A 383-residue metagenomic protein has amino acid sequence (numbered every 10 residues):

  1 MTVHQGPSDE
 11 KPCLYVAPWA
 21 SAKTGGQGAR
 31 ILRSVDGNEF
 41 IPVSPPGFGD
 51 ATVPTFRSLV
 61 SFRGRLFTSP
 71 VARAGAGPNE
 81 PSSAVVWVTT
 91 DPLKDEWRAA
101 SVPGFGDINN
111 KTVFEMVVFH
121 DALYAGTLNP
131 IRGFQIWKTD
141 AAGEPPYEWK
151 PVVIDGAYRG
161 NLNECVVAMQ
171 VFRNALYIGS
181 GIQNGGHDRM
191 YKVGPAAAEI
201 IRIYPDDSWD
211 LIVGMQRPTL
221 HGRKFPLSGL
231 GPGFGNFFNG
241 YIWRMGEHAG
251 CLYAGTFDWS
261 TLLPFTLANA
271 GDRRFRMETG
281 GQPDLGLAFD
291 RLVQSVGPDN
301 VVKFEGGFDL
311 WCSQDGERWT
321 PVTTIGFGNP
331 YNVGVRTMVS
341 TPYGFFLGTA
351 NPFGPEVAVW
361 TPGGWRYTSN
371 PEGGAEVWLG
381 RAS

Functional and structural regions predicted by a protein language model:
V3, D9, C13, A22-T55 (+9 more regions): Trp- and S/T/G-rich repeat-edge/linker motifs of beta-rich repeat architectures
C13-A17, R65-S69, A122-G126, A175-G179 (+2 more regions): Conserved beta-propeller blade signature
N351: Short, well-ordered, aromatic-rich surface patches in folded extracellular/luminal domains
